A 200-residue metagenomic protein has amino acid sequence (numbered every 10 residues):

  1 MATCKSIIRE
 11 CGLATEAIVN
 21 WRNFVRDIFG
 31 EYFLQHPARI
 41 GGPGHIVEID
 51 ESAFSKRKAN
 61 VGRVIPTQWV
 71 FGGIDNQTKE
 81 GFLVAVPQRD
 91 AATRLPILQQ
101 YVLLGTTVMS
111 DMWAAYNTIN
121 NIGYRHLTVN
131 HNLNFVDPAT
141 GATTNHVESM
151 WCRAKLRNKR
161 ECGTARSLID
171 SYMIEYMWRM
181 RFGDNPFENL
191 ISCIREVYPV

Functional and structural regions predicted by a protein language model:
M1-V200: Residue-level recognition of single "structural anchor" positions that define or cap local secondary structure
